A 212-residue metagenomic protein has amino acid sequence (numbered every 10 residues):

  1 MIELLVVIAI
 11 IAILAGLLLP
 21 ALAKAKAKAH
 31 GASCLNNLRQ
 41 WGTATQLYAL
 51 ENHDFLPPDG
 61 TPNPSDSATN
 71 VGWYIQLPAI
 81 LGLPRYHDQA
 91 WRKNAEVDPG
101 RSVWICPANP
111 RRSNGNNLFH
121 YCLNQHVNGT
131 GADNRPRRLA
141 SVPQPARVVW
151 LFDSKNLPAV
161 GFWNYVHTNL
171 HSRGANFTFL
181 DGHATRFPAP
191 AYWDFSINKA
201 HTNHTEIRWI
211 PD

Functional and structural regions predicted by a protein language model:
M1-K26: N-terminal single-pass transmembrane signal-anchor helix
A29: Phosphate-proximal small/polar/acidic motifs at interfaces that engage nucleotide phosphates, polyphosphates
A32-D212: Short, well-structured segments within or immediately adjacent to enzyme catalytic domains that line ligand-binding
